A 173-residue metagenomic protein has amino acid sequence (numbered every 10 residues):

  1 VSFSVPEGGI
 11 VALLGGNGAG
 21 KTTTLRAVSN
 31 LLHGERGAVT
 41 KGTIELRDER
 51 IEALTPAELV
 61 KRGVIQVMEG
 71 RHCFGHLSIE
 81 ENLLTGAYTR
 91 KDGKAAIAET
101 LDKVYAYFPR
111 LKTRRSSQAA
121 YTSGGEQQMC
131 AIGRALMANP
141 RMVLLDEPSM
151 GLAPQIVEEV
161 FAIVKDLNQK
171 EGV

Functional and structural regions predicted by a protein language model:
V11, L32-E35, L54, I79-E99 (+3 more regions): ABC-type ATPase nucleotide-binding domains, specifically the catalytic core motifs of the NBD
L14-G16: The feature captures the beta-strand-to-loop junction immediately N-terminal to the Walker
L31-L32, T43-R62, T89-G93: ABC ATPase NBD Q-loop/coupling interface
L77, Y121-T122, A135-L136: ABC ATPase signature
Q118-T122, E126: Conserved ABC ATPase signature
M137-R141: A short, proline-enriched helix->beta-strand linker immediately N-terminal to the Walker B motif in ABC-type P-loop
V143-E147: Catalytic Walker B motif of ABC-type/P-loop ATPase nucleotide-binding domains
E158-G172: Helical segment within the ABC ATPase nucleotide-binding domain
